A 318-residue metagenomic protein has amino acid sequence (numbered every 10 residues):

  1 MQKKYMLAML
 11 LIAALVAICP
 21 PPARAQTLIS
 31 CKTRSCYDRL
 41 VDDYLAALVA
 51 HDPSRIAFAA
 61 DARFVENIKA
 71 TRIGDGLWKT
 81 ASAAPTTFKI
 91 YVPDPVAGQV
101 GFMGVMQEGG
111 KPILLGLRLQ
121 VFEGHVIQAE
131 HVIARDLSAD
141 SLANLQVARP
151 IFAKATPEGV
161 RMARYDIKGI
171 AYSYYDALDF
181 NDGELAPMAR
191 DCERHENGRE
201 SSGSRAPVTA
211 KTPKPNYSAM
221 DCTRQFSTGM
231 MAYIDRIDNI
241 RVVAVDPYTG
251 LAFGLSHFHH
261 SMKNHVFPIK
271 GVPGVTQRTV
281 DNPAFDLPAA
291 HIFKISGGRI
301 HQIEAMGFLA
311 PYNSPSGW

Functional and structural regions predicted by a protein language model:
M1-M9: Bacterial N-terminal signal peptides that target proteins for export
A8-A17: Bacterial N-terminal signal peptides
C19-A25: Signal peptide processing junction and immediate N-terminal pro/mature segment of secreted/exported proteins
A25-W318: C-terminal and inter-domain tail/linker signature
